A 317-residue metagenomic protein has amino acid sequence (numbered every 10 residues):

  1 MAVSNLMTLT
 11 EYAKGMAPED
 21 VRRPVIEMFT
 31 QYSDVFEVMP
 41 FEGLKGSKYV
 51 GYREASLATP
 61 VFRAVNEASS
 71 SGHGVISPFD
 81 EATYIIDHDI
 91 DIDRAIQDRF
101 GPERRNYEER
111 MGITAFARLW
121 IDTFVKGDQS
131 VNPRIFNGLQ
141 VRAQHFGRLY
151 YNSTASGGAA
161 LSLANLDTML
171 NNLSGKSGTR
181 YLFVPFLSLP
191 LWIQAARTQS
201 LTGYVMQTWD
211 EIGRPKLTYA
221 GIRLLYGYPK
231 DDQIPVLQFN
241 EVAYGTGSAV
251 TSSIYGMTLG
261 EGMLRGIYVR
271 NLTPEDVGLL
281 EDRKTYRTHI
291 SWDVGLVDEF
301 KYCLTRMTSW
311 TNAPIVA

Functional and structural regions predicted by a protein language model:
A2-V35, E42-K45, E103, P133-A317: Sequence/fold signature of self-assembling virion shell proteins
S4, K14-D89: Assembly/oligomerization interface modules of large self-assembling protein complexes
S56, V61-R63, A95-F100, P274 (+1 more regions): Extended, non-catalytic structural segments that build the interaction scaffolds of large macromolecular assemblies
S77-D93, I135-L149: Short, compositionally biased low-complexity segments
D87-E109, N152: Short acidic, glycine/Ser/Thr-rich loop/turn "cap" segments at secondary-structure junctions
R110, T114, A164-D167: Solvent-exposed, polar/charged alpha-helical surfaces in well-ordered, non-transmembrane soluble domains, broadly
I113-I121: Sec-exported extracytoplasmic/periplasmic mature domains
I121-G138: Short, glycine/acidic-rich hinge or "gate" loops at secondary-structure transitions that mediate conformational
